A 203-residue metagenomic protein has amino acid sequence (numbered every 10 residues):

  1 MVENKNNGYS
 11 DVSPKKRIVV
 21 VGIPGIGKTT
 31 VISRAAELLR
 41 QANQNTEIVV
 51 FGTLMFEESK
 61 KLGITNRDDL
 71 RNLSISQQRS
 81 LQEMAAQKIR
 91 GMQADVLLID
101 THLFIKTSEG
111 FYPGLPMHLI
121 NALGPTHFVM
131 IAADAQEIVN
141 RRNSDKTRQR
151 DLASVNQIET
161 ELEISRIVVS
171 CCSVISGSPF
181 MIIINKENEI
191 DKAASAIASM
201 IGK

Functional and structural regions predicted by a protein language model:
V2-D11, R166-K203: NTP-dependent small-molecule kinase module
V20: Hydrophobic anchor at the beta1->P-loop junction of P-loop NTPases
I23: P-loop (Walker A) phosphate-binding loop of NTP-binding proteins
K28: Conserved lysine of the Walker
V31: Hydrophobic positions on the alpha1 helix immediately C-terminal to the Walker A/P-loop
E37-E47: Post-Walker A helix-loop "phosphate-sensing" segment adjacent to the P-loop in P-loop NTPases
E47-P113: ATP-dependent small-molecule kinase phosphotransfer cores that center on conserved nucleotide phosphate-binding segments
T101-D145: ATP-dependent NMP and nucleoside kinases share a basic, alpha-helical "lid"
